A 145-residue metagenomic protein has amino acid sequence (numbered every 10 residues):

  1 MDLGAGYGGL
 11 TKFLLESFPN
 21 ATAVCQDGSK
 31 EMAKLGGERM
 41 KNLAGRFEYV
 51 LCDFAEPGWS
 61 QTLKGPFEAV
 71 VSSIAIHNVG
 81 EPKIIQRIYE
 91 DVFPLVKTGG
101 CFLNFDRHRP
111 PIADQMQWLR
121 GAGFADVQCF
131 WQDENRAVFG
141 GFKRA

Functional and structural regions predicted by a protein language model:
M1, Y7-P57: Class I SAM-dependent methyltransferase SAM/SAH-binding core
S60-V70: A short acidic, Gly/Pro-enriched loop at the edge of an enzyme's catalytic core that lines a small-molecule cofactor
E68-K83: A short SAM/SAH-binding and catalytic strip from SAM-dependent methyltransferases
Q86-T98: A short glycine-rich, Lys/Arg-flanked "PGG" loop and its adjoining helix->strand segment in the class I
G99-D106: Conserved beta-strand signature within the Rossmann-like core of class I S-adenosyl-L-methionine
R109-A122: Short alpha-helix
A125-F130: A short linear hydrophobic-aromatic micro-motif
W131-A145: Core SAM-dependent methyltransferase catalytic element
